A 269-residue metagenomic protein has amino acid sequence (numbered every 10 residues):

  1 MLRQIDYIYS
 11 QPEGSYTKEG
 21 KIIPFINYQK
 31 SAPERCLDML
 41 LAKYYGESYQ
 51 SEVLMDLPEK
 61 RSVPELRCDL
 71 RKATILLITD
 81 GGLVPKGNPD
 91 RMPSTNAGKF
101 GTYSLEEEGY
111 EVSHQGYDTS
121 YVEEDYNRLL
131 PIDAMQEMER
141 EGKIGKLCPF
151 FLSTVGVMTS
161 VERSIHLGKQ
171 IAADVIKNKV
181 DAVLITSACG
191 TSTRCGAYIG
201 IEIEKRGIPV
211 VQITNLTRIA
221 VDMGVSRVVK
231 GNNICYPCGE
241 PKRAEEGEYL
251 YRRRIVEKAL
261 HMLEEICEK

Functional and structural regions predicted by a protein language model:
M1-K269: An N-terminal assembly and electron-transfer interface module characteristic of large anaerobic redox and radical
